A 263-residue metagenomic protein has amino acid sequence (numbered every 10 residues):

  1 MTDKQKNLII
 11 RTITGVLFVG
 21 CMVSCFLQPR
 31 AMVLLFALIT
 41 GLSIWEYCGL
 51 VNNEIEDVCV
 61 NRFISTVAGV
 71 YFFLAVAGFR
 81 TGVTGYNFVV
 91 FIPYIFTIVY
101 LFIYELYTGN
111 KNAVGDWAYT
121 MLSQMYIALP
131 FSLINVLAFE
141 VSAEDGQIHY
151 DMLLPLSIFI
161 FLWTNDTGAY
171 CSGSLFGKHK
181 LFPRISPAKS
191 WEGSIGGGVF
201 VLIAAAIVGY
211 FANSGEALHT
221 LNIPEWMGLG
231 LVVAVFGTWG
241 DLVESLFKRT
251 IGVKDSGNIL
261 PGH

Functional and structural regions predicted by a protein language model:
M1-V232: Membrane-embedded alpha-helical bundles of polytopic integral membrane proteins
G173-L175, L246-G252: Re-entrant/interfacial helical elements at transmembrane boundaries that shape and gate the permeation pathway
V232-G237, N258-I259: Transmembrane alpha-helix interface/packing and boundary motifs in multi-pass membrane proteins, characterized by
R249-H263: Interfacial loop-to-transmembrane junctions
